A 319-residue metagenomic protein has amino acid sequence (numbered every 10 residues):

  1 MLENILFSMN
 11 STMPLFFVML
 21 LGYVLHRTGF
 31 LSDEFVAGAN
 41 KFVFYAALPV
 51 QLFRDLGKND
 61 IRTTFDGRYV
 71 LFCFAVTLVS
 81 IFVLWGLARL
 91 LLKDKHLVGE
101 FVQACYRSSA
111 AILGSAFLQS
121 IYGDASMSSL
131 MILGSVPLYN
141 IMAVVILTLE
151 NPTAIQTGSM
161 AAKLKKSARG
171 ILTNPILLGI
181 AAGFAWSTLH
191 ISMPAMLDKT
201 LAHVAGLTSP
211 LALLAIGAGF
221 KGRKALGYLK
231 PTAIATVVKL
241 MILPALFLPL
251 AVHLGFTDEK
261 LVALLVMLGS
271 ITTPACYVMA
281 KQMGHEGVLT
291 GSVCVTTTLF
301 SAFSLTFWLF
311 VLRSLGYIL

Functional and structural regions predicted by a protein language model:
M1-L319: Alpha-helical transmembrane segments of multi-pass small-molecule/ion transporters
